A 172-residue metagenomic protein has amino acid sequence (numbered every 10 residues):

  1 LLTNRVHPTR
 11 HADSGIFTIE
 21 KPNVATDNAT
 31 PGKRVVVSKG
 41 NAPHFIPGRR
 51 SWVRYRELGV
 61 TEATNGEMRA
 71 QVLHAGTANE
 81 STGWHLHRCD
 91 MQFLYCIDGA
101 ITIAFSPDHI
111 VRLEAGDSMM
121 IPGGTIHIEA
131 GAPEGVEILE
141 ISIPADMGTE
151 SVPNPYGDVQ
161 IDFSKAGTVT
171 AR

Functional and structural regions predicted by a protein language model:
L2-N41, I46, A130-R172: Double-stranded beta-helix
N4, S118, G124-T125, A130: Short, surface-exposed secondary-structure boundary micro-motifs
H44-H85, D90, V169-R172: A short glycine-rich, His/Asp/Glu-containing loop-to-beta-strand
V72-G76, L86-I103, I141-P144: Short, conserved beta-strand element in jelly-roll/cupin
E80-T82, G99-A104, S118-M119: Short beta-strand segments in beta-sandwich/barrel cores
P107-G124: Short acidic-glycine-tyrosine-enriched beta hairpin
